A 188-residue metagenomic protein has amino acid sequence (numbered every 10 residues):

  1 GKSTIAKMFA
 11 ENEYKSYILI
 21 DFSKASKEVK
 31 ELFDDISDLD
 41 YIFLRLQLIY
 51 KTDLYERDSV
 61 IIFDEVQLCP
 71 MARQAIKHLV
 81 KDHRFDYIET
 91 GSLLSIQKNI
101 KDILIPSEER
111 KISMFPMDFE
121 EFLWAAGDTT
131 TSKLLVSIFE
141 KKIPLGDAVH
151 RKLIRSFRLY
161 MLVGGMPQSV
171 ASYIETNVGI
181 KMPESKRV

Functional and structural regions predicted by a protein language model:
I5, F9: Hydrophobic positions on the alpha1 helix immediately C-terminal to the Walker A/P-loop
E11-V29: Conserved catalytic segments around the Walker B and adjacent sensor/switch elements of P-loop NTPase domains
K24-R57: Short glycine-rich substrate-engagement loop in P-loop NTPases that contacts/grips substrate
T52-A72: Conserved P-loop NTPase "ATPase switch" module shared by AAA+ and STAND
I62, D86-S92, S113, F122: Structural recognition of the conserved hydrophobic beta-strand(s) that form the central parallel beta-sheet of P-loop
R73-S95: Conserved catalytic/switch belt of AAA+ P-loop NTPases
H78, S95-K111, L123-T130: Short regulatory helix/loop adjacent to the ATP-binding pocket of P-loop NTPases
T129-V188: Interdomain hinge/linker elements that couple catalytic modules in large macromolecular machines
